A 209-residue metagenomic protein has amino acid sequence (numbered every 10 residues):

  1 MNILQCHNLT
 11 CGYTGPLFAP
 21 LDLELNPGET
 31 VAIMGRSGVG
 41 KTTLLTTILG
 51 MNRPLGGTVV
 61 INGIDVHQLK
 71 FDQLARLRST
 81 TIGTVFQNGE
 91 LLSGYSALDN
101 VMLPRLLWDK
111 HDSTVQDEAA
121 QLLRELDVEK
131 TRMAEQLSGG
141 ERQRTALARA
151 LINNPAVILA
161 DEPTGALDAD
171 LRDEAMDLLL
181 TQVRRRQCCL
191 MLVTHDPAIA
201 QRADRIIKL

Functional and structural regions predicted by a protein language model:
L49: Helix-to-loop junction immediately C-terminal to a conserved catalytic motif
G57-D65: Conserved ABC transporter NBD signature motif
D65, T114-K130: Conserved ABC ATPase "signature" region
V66-G83: ABC ATPase NBD coupling module
M133-Q143: Conserved ABC ATPase signature
N154: Conserved catalytic motifs of ABC-family nucleotide-binding domains
I158-D161: Catalytic Walker B motif of ABC-type/P-loop ATPase nucleotide-binding domains
